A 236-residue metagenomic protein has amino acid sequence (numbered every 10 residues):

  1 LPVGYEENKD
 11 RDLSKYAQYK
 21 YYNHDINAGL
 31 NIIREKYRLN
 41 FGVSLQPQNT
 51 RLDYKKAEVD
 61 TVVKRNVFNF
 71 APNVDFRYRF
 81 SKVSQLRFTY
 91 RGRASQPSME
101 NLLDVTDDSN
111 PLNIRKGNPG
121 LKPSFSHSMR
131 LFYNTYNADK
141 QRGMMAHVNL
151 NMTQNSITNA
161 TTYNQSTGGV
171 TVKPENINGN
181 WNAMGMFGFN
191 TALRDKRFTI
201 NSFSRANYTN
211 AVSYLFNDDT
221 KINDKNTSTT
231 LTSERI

Functional and structural regions predicted by a protein language model:
L1-I236: Exposed, low-structure sequence patches enriched in small/polar residues
